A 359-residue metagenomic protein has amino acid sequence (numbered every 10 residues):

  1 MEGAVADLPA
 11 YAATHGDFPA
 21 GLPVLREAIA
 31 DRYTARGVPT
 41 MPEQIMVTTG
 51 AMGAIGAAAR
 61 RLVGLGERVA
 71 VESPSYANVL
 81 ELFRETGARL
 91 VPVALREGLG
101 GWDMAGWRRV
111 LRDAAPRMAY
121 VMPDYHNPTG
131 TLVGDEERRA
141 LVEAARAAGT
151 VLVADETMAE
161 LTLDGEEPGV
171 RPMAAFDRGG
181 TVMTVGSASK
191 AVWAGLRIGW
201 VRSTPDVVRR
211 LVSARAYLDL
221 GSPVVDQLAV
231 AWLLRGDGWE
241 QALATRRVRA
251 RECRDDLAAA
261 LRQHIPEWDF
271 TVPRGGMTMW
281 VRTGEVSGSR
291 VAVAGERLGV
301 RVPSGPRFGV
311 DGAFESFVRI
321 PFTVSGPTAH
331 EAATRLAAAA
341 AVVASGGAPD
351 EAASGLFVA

Functional and structural regions predicted by a protein language model:
D7-A148, E160-G179, A250, A344-A359: Conserved core of the PLP fold type I
E160, A174-R210, S222-V225: Active-site PLP attachment segment
G179, G288-A292, R297-P327: Active-site-adjacent capping/gating segments
R202, W280-G284, P321-T323: Short hydrophobic/aromatic beta-strand micro-patches that form the beta-sheet surface supporting nucleotide- or nucleic
L211-L218, R235-A258: Structural signature of PLP-dependent enzymes
A231, V248-A258, W268-R282, V291-A294: Conserved glycine-rich beta-strand-loop-beta hairpin in the small C-terminal domain of fold type I
R297, A313-A359: PLP-dependent enzyme catalytic core of the Aspartate aminotransferase-like
